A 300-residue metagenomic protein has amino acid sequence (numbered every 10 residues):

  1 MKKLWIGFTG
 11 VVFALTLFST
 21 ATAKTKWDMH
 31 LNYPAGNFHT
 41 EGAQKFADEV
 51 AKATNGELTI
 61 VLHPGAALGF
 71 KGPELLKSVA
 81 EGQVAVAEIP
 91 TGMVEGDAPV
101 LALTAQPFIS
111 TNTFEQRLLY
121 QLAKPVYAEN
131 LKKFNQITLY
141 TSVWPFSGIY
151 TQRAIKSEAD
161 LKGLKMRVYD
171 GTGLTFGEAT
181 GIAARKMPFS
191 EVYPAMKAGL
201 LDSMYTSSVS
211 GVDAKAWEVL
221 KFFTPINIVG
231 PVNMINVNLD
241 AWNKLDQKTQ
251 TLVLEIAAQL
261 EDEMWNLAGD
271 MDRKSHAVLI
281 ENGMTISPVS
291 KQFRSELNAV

Functional and structural regions predicted by a protein language model:
M1-F8: Bacterial N-terminal signal peptides that target proteins for export
I6, L17-S19, Y33: Generic detector of low-complexity/intrinsically disordered segments and short hydrophobic N-terminal stretches
T9-G10, A257: Enrichment for repetitive, rod-forming helical segments
G10-V11, A299: Detector for intrinsically disordered, low-structure N-terminal pre-sequences
F13-A23: Sec/Tat signal peptide C-region and signal peptidase I cleavage site
A23-E115, A123-V300: N-terminal secretory/targeting leader peptides
